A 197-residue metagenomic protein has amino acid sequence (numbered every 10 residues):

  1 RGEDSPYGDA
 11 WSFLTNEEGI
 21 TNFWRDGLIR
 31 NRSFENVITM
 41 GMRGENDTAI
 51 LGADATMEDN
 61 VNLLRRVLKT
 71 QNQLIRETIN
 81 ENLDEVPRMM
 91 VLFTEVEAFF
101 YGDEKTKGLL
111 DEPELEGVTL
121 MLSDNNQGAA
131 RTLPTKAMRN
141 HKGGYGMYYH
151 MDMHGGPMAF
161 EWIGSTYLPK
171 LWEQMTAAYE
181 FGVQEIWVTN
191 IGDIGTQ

Functional and structural regions predicted by a protein language model:
R1-G2, N126: Contiguous N-terminal and early-domain "leader" segments and peripheral loops that mark the onset or edge of a domain
G2-R25, K142-Y148, L168: Active-site-adjacent "subsite" loops/lids of carbohydrate-active enzymes
S5-D9, D47-E58, D152-G164: Glycine- and acidic
S12, G102-D103, K107, T166-P169 (+1 more regions): General structural signal for secondary-structure boundaries
L14-K142: Gly/Pro-rich turn-and-neighbor structural signature
L122-G128, T135, R139-Q197: Structured mid-domain segments that build the active-site/substrate or prosthetic-cofactor binding neighborhood
